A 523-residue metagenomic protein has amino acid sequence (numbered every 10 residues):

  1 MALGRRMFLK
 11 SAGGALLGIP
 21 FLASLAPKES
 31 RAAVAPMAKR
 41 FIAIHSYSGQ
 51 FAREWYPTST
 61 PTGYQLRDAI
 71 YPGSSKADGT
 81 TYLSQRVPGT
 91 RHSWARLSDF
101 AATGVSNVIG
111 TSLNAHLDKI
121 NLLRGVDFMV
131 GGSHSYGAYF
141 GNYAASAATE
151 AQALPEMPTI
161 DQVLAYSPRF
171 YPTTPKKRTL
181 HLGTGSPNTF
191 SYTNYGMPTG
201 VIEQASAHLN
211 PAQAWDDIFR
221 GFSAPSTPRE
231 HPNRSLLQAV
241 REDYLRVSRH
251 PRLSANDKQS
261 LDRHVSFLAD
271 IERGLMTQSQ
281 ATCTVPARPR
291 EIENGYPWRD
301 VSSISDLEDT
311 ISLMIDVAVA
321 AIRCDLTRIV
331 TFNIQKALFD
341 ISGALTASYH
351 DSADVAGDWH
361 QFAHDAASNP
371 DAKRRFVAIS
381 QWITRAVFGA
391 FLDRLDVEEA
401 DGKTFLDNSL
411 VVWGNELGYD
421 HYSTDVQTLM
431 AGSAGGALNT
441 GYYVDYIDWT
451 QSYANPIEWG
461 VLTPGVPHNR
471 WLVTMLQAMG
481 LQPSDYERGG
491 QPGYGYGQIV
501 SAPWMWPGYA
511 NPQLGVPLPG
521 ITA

Functional and structural regions predicted by a protein language model:
M1-A523: Ligand-binding pockets and gating/stacking loops
